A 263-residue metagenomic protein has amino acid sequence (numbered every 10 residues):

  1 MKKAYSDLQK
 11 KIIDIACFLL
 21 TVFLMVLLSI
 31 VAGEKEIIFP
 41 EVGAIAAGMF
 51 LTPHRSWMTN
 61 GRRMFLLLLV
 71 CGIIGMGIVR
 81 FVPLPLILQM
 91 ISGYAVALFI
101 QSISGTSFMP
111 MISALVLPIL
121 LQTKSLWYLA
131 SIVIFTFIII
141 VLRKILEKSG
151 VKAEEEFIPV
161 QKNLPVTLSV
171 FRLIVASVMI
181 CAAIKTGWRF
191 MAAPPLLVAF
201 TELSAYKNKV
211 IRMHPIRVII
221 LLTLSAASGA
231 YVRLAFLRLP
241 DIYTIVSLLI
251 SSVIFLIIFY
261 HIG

Functional and structural regions predicted by a protein language model:
M1-L69, I73, G77, L84-I91 (+2 more regions): Alpha-helical transmembrane segments and their membrane-interface boundaries that form or gate the permeation pathway
V42, F108-A114, P194, I262-G263: Transmembrane helix boundary and interhelical junction motifs in multipass membrane proteins
M90-G105, A114-L121: A generic, well-ordered mixed alpha/beta core segment in the N-terminal half of proteins
V96-G105, I250-Y260: Hydrophobic alpha-helical membrane segments
M111-P118, L221-T223: Central hydrophobic cores of alpha-helical transmembrane segments in multi-pass integral membrane proteins
